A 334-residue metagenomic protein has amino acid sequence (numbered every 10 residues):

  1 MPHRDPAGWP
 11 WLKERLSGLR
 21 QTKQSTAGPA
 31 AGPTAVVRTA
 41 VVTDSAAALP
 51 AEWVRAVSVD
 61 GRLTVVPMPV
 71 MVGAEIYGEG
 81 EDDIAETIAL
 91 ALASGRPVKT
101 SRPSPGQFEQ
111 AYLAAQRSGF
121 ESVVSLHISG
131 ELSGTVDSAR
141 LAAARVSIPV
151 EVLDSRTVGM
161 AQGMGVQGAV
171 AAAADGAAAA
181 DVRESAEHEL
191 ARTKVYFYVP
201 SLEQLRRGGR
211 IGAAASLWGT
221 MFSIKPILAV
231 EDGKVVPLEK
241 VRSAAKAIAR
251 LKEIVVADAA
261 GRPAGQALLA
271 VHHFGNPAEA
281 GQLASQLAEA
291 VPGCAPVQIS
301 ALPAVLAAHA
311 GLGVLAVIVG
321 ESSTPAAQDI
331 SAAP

Functional and structural regions predicted by a protein language model:
H3-T39, S45-S58, R62-T64, M68-P69 (+2 more regions): Mixed-charge interfacial surface used for oligomerization/domain docking and macromolecular partner engagement
R38-Q107: N-terminal glycine-rich anion-binding loop in soluble enzyme alpha/beta folds
A40, L113-Q116, V152: Generic alpha-helical hydrophobic packing signal
V72, I76-Y77, T87-L90, F108 (+7 more regions): Broad hydrophobic/π-residue packing in well-ordered secondary structure
Y77, F108, Y112, F120 (+2 more regions): Aromatic side chains
Y77, S155-V158: A short, ordered amphipathic alpha-helix with a cationic face
A93-L141, R145, A179-R183, L190: Glycine-rich phosphate- or other oxyanion-binding loops that anchor nucleotides, phosphorylated ligands
H127-S129, L153-R156: Short beta-strand->loop
